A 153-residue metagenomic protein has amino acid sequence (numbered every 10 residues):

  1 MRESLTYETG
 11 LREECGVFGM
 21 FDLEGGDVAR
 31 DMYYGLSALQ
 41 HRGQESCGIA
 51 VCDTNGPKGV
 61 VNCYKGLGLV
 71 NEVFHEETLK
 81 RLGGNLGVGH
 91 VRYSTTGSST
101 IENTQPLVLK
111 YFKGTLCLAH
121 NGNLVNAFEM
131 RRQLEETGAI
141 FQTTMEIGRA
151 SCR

Functional and structural regions predicted by a protein language model:
M1-R153: Conserved short alpha-helical segments that host acidic/polar catalytic motifs at enzyme active sites
